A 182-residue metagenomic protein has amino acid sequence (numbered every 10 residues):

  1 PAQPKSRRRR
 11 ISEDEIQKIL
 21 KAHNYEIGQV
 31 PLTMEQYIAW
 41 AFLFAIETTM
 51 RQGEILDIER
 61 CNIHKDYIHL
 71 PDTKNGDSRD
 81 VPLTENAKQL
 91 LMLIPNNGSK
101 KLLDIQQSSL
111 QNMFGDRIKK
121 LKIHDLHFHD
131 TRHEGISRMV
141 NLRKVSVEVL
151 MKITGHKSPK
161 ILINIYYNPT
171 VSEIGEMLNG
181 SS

Functional and structural regions predicted by a protein language model:
P1-Q52, R132, V171: Basic, Lys/Arg- and aromatic-enriched nucleic-acid-binding interface segment
K5, I38, H64, D77 (+3 more regions): Exposed loop/turn and edge beta-strand positions of beta-sandwich/beta-sheet ligand-binding modules
K5, R60, K119, N141 (+2 more regions): Residue-level detection of the helix-turn-helix DNA-binding "recognition helix"
S6-R10, E15, A22, T48 (+1 more regions): Conserved tyrosine-mediated DNA breakage-rejoining catalytic core shared by Y-recombinases
R10, D72-G76, N86-K88, T154-N179: Catalytic-site neighborhood detector that most strongly recognizes the C-terminal catalytic loop/helix of tyrosine
S12, Y37-I38, L83, A87 (+5 more regions): Hydrophobic (often cysteine-bearing) scaffold residues that line and stabilize catalytic clefts of nucleotide/cofactor
W40-L43, E47-M50, E54, D130-K157 (+2 more regions): C-terminal catalytic core of tyrosine-transesterase DNA break-rejoin enzymes
T84-H124, G135: Active-site/catalytic core of tyrosine-dependent DNA strand-transfer enzymes
